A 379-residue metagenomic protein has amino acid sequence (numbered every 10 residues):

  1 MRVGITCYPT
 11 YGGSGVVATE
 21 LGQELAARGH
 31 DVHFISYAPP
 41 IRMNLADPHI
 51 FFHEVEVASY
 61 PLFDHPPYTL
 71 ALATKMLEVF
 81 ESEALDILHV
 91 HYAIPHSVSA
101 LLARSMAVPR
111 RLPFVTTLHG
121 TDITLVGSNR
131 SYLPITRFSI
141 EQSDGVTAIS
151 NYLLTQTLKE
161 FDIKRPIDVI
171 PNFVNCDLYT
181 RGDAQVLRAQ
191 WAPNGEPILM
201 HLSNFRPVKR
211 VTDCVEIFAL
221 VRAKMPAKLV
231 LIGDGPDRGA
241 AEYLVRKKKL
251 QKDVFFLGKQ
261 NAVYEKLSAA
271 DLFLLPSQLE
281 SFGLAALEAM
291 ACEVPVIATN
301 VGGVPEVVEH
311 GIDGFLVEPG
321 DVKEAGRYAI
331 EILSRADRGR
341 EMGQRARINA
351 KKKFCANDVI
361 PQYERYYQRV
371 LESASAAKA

Functional and structural regions predicted by a protein language model:
C7-Y11, Q23-Y68: N-terminal strand-loop element at the rim of the active site of nucleotide-sugar-dependent glycosyltransferases
Y152, F173: Carbohydrate-associated surface elements
T180-P193: A short helix/loop element that forms part of the nucleotide-sugar donor recognition site in Leloir-type
A192-F218: Conserved donor-binding/catalytic core segment of Leloir-type glycosyltransferases
K259, Q278: Aromatic "clamp/platform" in nucleotide-sugar-dependent glycosyltransferases that forms part of the donor/acceptor
P295-A298, V308: Short hydrophobic beta-strand element within catalytic cores of glycosyltransferases and related nucleotide-activated
H310-G311, F315-V322, E331-A336: Conserved acidic donor-binding segment of nucleotide-sugar-dependent glycosyltransferases
E324, E331, R338-K353, V359-R365: A short, well-ordered alpha-helix in the C-terminal region of glycosyltransferases
